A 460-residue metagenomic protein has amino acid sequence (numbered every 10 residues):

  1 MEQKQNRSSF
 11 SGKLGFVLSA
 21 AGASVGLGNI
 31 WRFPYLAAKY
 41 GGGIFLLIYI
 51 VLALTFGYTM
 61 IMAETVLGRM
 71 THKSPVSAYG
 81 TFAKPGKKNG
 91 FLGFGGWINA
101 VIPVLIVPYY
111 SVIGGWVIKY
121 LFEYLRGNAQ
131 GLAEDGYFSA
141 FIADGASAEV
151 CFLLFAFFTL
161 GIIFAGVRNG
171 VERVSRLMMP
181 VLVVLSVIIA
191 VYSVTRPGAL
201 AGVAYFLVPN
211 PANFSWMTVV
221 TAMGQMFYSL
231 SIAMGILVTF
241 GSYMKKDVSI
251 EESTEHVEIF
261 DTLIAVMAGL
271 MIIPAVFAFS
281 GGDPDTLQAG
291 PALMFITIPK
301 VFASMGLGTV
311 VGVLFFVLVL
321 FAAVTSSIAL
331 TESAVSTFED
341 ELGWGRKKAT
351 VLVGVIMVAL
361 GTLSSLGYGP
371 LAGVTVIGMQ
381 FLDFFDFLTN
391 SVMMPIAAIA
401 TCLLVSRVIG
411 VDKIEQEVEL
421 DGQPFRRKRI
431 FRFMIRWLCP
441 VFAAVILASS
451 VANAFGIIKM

Functional and structural regions predicted by a protein language model:
M1-W31, M60-T65, R69-F94, K245-S249 (+1 more regions): Membrane-interface "cap" regions at the ends of multi-pass membrane proteins
E2-N6, F10, E172, R176-V324 (+1 more regions): Membrane-embedded translocation segments of transport machinery
E2-Q3, G114-A143, Y243-D247, E252 (+4 more regions): Helix-loop-helix connectors at the membrane interface of multi-pass transporters/channels
K4-R7, L36-Y40, M70-I98, S111-R168 (+5 more regions): Inter-helical loop and helix-membrane interface segments of multi-pass membrane transporters/permeases
S9, G15, A23, G145-V150 (+5 more regions): Loop-to-transmembrane helix boundary motifs in multi-pass membrane proteins
S9-A20, I44-I48, N89-V104, V150-F155 (+6 more regions): Select transmembrane alpha-helical segments in multipass membrane proteins
G12-L52, G241, E252-E255, I259-T262 (+2 more regions): Transmembrane helix-boundary motif of multi-pass solute transporters/channels
F94-I102, G343-G354, D386-A443: C-terminal membrane-solvent junction of multi-pass transporters and transport-like membrane proteins
